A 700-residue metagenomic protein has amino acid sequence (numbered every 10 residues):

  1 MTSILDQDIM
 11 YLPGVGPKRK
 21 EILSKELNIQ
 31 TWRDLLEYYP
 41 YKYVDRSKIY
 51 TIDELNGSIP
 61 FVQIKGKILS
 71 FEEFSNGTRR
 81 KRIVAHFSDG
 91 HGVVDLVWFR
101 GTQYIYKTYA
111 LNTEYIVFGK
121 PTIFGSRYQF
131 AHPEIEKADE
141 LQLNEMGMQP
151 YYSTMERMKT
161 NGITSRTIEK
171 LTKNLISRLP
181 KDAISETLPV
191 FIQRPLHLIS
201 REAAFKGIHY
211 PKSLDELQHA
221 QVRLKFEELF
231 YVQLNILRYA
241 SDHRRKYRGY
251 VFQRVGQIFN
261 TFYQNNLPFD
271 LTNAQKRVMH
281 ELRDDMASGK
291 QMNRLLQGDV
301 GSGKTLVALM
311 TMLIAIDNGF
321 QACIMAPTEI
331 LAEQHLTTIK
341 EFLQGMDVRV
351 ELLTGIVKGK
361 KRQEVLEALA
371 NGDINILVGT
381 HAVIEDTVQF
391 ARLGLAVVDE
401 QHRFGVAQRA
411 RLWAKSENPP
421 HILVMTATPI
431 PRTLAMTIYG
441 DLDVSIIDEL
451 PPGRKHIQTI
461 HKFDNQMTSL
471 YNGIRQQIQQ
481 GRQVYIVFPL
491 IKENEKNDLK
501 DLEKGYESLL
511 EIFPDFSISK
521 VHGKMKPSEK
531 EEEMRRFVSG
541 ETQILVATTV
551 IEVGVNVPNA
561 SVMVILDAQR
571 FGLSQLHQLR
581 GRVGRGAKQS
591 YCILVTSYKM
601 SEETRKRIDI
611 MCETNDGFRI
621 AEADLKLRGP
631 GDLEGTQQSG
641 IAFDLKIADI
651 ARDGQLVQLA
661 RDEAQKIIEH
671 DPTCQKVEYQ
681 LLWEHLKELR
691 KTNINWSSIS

Functional and structural regions predicted by a protein language model:
M1-P13, K25, V232, D242: Long, highly charged, low-complexity intrinsically disordered interaction regions that mediate electrostatic DNA/RNA
E21-I22, Y250-L296: Conserved pre-motif I regulatory segment
Y38-L69: OB-fold nucleic-acid-binding modules
F74-N266, H670: Upstream accessory/linker segments immediately N-terminal to the RecA-like ATPase cores of bacterial MutS and a subset
H132, A138, L395, R411-W413 (+9 more regions): N-terminal cationic and glycine-rich segments that engage phosphates or anionic surfaces
Q291-D609, T673: Inter-lobe coupling/hinge segments of SF2-like helicase ATPases
M534-I544, I551-P558, M563-L566, G581 (+3 more regions): Accessory helical-bundle/CTD segments and flexible terminal tails appended to RecA-like ATPase motors
